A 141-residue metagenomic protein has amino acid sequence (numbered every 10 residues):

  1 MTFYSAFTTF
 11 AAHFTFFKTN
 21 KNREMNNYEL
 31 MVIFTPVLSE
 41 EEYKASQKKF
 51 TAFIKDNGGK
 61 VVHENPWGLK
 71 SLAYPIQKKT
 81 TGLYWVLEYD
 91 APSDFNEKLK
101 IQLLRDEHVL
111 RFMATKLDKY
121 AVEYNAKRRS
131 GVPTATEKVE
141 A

Functional and structural regions predicted by a protein language model:
T2-T9, H13-K21: Short, positively charged and aromatic/hydrophobic N-terminal segments
F3, N20-A141: Structured, basic alpha/beta domains of bacterial-type, RNA-associated proteins
